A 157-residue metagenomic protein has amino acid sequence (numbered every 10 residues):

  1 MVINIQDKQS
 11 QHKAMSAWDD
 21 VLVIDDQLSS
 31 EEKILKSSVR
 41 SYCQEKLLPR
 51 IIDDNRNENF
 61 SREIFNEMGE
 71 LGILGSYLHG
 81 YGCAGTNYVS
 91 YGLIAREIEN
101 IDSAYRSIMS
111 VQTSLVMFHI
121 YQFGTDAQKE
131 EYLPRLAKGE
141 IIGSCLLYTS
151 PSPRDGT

Functional and structural regions predicted by a protein language model:
M1-E31: Intrinsic disorder at enzyme termini
S30-S37, Q44: Mature N-terminal segment immediately following signal peptide/propeptide cleavage in secreted/periplasmic
S38-Y42, M68-G69: N-terminal glycine-rich anion-binding loops that anchor highly charged ligand groups
R40, Q44-L48, A95: Amphipathic, well-packed alpha-helical segments that form the structural scaffold of globular domains
P49-L71: Short secondary-structure junction/hinge motifs that connect adjacent elements
G69-I142: Internal helix-loop-helix
Y148-T157: Single conserved hydrophobic/aromatic residue that forms the stacking wall/gate of nucleotide- or nucleobase-binding
